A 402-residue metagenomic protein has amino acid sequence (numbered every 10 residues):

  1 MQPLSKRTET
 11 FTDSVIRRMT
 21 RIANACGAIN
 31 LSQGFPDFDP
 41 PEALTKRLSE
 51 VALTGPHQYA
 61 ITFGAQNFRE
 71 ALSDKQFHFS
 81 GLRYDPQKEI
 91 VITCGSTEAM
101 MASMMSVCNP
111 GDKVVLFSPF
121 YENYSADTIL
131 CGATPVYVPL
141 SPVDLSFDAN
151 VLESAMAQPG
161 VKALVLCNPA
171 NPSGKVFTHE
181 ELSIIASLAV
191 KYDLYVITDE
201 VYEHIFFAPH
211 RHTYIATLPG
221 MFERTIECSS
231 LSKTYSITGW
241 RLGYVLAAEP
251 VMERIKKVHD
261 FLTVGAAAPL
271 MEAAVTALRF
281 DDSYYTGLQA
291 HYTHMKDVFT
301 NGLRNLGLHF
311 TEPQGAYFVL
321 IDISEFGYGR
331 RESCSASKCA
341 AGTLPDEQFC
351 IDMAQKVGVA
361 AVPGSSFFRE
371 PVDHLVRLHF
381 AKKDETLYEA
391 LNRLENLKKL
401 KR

Functional and structural regions predicted by a protein language model:
K6-G95, A102, R279-F280, L400-R402: N-terminal small-domain helix-loop-helix segment of the aminotransferase-like
C26, C131, K191-Y192, L306 (+2 more regions): Helix C-cap/helix->beta junction micro-motif
D74, R331-S335, G342-T343, D352-A361 (+1 more regions): PLP-dependent enzyme catalytic core of the Aspartate aminotransferase-like
S106-T128: Conserved PLP-anchoring active-site segment centered on the Schiff-base-forming lysine
A133, K191-L194, F222-E223: A short helix->loop->beta-strand "cap" motif at the edges of active sites that frequently abuts
S141-A208, T213: Active-site phosphate-binding strand-loop segment of PLP-dependent enzymes
L218, E223-H309, L397-K398: Conserved core segment of the aminotransferase class I/II
V275, A290-T300, F310-Y328, E332-S337: Conserved glycine-rich beta-strand-loop-beta hairpin in the small C-terminal domain of fold type I
